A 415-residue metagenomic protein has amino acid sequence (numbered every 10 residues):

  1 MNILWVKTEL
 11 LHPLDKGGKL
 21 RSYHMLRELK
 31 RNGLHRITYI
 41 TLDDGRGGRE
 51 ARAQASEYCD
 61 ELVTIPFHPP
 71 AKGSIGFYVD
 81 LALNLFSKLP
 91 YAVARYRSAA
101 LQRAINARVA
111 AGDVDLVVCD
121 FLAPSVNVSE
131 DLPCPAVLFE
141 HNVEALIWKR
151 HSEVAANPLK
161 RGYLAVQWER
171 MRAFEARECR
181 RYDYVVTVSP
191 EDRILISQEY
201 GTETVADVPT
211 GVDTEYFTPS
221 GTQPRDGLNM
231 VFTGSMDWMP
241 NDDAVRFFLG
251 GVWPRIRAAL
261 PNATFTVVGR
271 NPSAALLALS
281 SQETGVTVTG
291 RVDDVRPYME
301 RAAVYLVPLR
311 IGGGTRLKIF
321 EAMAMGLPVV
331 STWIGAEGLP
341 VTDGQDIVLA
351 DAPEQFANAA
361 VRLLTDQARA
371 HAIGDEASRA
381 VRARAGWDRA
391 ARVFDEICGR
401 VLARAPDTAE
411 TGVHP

Functional and structural regions predicted by a protein language model:
M1-I65, A111-G112: N-terminal subdomain of nucleotide-sugar transferases
T8, P70, S74-R95, C134-A173 (+1 more regions): Acceptor-binding helix/loop patch of EC 2.4 sugar-transfer enzymes, predominantly nucleotide-sugar-dependent
V137, A145, L164-P219: Donor nucleotide-sugar binding/catalytic pocket of nucleotide-sugar-dependent glycosyltransferases
D183, G285, P297-G314, M325-P328: Acidic donor-binding loop of glycosyltransferase active sites
Q198, T202, D207-R301: Conserved catalytic-core segment of nucleotide-activated headgroup transferases in glycan assembly
K318-E321, P328-T332, V348: Short hydrophobic beta-strand element within catalytic cores of glycosyltransferases and related nucleotide-activated
I347-E354, R362-Q367: Conserved acidic donor-binding segment of nucleotide-sugar-dependent glycosyltransferases
R369-R384, V393: A short, well-ordered alpha-helix in the C-terminal region of glycosyltransferases
